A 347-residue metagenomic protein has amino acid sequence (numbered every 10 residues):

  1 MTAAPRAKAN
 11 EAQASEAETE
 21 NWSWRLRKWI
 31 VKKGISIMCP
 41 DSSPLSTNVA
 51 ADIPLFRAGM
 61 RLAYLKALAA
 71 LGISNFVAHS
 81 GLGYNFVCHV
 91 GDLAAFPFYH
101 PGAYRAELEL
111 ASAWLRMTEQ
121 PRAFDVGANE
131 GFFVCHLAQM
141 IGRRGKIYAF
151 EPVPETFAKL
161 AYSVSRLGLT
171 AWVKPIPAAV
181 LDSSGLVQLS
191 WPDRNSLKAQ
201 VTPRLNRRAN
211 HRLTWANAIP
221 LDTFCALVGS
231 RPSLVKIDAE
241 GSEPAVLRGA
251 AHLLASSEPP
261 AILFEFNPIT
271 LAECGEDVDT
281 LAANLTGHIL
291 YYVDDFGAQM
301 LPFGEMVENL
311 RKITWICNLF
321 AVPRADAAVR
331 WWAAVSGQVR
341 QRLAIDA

Functional and structural regions predicted by a protein language model:
T2-W172, R208-N210, W215, C225-V228 (+1 more regions): S-adenosyl-L-methionine
D92, A128-E130, P154, V180-D182 (+2 more regions): Short, glycine/acidic-enriched loop or turn micro-motifs at the edges of active sites
H100-F124, W172-K174, S183-W191, Q200-S257 (+4 more regions): Short internal loop-to-helix segment that lines adenine-nucleotide cofactor pockets
P154-F157, A161-S196: Core alpha/beta nucleotide-donor-binding catalytic domains of modification enzymes
E258-F266: Conserved beta-strand signature within the Rossmann-like core of class I S-adenosyl-L-methionine
V278-Y292: Conserved Class I S-adenosyl-L-methionine
